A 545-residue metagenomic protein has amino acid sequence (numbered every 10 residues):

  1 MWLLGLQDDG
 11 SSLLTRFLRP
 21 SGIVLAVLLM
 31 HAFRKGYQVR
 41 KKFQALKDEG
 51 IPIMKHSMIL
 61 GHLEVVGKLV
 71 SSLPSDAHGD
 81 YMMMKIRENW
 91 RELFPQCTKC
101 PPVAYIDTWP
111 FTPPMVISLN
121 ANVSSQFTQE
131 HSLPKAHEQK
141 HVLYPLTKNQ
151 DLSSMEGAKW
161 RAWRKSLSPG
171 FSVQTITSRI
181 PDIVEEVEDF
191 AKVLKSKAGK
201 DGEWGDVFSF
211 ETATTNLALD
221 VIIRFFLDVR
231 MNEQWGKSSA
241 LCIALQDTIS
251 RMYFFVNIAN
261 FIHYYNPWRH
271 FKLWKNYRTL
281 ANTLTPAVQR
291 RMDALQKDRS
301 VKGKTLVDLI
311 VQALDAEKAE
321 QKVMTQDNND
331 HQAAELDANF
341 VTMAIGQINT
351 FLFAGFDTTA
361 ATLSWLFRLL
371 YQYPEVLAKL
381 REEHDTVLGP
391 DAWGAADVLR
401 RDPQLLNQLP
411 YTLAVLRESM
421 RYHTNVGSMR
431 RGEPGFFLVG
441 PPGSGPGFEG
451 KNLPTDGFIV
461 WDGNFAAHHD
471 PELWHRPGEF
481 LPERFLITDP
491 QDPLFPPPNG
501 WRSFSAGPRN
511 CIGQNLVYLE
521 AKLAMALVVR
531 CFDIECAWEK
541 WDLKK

Functional and structural regions predicted by a protein language model:
W2-K148, S153, A158, A162 (+8 more regions): N-terminal membrane-proximal hinge/A-helix region immediately C-terminal to the signal-anchor transmembrane segment
E49-I51, V173-T177, K297, P403-P410 (+1 more regions): Conserved, non-catalytic sequence blocks in retroelement Pol enzymes and Pol-derived host proteins
S71, D76-P95, K99, D397-E449: Conserved cytochrome P450 K-helix E-x-x-R motif and the immediately C-terminal K′/meander segment
A136-Y144, S178-L363, K379, H384: Cytochrome P450 heme-thiolate monooxygenase catalytic core
I180, V184, W204, A240-D247 (+7 more regions): Cytochrome P450 I-helix active-site segment
M343, Q347-D357, T362-S364, G443 (+3 more regions): C-terminal, well-structured subdomains that either form a transmembrane helix-short loop-helix hairpin in multi-pass
P374-V376, P497, Q514-K545: Cytochrome P450 heme-binding "Cys pocket" and the immediately downstream C-terminal segment
D462-D492: Conserved cytochrome P450 K-helix/beta-meander segment immediately N-terminal to the heme-binding cysteine loop
